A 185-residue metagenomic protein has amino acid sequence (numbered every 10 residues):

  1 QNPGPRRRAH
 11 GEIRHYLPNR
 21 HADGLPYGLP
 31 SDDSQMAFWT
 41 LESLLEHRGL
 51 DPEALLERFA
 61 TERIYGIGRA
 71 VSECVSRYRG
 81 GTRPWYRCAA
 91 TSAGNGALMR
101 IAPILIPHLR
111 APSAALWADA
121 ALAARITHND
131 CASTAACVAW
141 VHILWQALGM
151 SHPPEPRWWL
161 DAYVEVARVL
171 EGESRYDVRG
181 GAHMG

Functional and structural regions predicted by a protein language model:
Q1-G185: Structured, active/binding-site neighborhoods that engage oxygen-rich ligands
